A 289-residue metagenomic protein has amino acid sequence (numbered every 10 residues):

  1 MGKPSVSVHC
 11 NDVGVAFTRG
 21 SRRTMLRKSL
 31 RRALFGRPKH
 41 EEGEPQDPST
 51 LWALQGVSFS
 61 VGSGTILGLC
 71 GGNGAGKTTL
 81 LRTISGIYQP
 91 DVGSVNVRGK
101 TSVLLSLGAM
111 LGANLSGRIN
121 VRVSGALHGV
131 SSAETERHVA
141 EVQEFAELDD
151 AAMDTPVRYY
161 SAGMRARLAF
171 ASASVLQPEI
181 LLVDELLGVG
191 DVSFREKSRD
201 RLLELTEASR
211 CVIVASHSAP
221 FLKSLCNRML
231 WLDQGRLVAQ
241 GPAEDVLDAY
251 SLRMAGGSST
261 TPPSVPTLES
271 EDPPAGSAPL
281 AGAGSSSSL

Functional and structural regions predicted by a protein language model:
G2-W52, E244-E271: Pre-NBD coupling/linker segments of ABC/ABC-like ATPases
S7-R19, S63-G68, G72-H128: ABC ATPase nucleotide-binding domain signature region
E42-T50, K100, L105-L168, S174-E179 (+2 more regions): ABC-family P-loop ATPase nucleotide-binding domains
R195-A208: Helical segment within the ABC ATPase nucleotide-binding domain
S216-H217: H-loop/switch region of ABC-family ATPase nucleotide-binding domains
S224-W231: Conserved catalytic segment of ABC-fold P-loop ATPases
Q234-G235, Y250: Conserved ABC ATPase "signature" C-loop
Q240-G241: ABC ATPase "signature
